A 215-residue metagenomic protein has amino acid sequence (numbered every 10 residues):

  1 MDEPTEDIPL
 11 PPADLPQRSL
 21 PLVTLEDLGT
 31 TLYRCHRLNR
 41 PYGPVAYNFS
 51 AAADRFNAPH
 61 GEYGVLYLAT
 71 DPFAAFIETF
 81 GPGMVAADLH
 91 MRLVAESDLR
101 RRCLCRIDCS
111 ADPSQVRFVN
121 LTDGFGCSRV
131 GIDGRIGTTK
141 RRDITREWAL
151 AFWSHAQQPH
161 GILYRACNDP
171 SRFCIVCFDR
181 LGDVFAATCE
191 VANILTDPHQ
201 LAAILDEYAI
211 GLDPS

Functional and structural regions predicted by a protein language model:
D2-F49, A86-S215: Active-site and NAD+-binding cores of ADP-ribose-processing enzymes
N39-L66: Glycine-rich loop/turn
F56-A87: Extended catalytic/binding region for NAD+/ADP-ribose chemistry, centered on the ART fold
